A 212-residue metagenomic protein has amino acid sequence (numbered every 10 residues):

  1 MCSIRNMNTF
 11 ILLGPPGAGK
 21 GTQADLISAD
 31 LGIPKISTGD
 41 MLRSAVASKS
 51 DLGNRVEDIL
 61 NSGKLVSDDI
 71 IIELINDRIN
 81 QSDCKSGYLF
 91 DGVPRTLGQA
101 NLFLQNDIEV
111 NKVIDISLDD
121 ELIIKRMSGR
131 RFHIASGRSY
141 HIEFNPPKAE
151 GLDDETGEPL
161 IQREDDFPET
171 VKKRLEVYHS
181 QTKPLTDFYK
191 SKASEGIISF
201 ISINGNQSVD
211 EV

Functional and structural regions predicted by a protein language model:
M1-V212: Glycine-rich phosphate-binding loop of ATP-dependent small-molecule kinases
